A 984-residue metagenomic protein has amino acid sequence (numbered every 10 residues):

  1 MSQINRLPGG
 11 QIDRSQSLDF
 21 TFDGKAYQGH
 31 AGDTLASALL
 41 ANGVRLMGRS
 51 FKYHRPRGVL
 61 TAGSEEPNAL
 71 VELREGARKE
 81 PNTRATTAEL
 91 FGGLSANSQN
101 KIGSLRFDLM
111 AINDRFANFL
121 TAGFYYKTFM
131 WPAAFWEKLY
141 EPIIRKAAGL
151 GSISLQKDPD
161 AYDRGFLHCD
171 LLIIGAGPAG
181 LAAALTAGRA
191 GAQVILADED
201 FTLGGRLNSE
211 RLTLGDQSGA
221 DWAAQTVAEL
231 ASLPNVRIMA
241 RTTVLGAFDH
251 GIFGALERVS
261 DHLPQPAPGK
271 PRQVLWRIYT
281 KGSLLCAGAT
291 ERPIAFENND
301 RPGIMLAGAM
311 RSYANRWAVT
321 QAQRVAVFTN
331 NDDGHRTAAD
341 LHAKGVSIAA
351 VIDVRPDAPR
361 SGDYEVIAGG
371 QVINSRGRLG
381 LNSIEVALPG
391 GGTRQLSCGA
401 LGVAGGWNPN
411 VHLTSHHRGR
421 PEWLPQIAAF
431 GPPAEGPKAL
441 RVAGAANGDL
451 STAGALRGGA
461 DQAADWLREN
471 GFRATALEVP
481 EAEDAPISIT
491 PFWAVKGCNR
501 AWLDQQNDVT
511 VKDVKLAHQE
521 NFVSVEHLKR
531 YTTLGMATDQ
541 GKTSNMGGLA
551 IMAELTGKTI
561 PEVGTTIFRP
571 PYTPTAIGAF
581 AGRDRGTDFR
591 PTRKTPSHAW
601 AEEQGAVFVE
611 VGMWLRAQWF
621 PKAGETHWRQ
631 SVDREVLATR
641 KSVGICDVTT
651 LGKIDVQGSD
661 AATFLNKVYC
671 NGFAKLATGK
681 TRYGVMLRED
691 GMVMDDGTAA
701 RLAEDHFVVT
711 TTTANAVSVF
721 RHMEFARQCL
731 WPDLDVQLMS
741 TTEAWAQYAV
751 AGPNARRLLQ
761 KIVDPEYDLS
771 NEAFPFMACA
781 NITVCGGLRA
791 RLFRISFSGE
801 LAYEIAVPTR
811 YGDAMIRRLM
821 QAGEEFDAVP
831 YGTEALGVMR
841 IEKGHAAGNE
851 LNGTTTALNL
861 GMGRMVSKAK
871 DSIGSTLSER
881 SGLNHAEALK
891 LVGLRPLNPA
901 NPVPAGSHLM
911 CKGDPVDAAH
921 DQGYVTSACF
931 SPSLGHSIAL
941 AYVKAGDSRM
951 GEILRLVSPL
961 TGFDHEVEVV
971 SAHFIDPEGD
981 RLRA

Functional and structural regions predicted by a protein language model:
M1-K594, A744: Residues forming the flavin
F22, L73, V611, E689 (+2 more regions): Structural motif
S37-M47, S659-L676, R757, K761-E766: A short, contiguous, amphipathic alpha-helix enriched in charged residues
A289, G436, F522, D633-T649 (+3 more regions): Residues forming anionic-ligand binding surfaces in small-molecule and nucleic-acid pockets of primarily soluble enzymes
A428, P486-I487, R634-K641, M686-D696 (+3 more regions): Short amphipathic beta-strand starts and helix->beta connectors
G547, E554-L687, M692-M694: Acidic, proline/glycine-enriched N-terminal capping motif
H598, E602-E603, R616, A703-D705 (+1 more regions): Conserved, structured C-terminal
K675-F725: Well-ordered mid-protein domain cores that form the structural environment of catalytic cofactors
